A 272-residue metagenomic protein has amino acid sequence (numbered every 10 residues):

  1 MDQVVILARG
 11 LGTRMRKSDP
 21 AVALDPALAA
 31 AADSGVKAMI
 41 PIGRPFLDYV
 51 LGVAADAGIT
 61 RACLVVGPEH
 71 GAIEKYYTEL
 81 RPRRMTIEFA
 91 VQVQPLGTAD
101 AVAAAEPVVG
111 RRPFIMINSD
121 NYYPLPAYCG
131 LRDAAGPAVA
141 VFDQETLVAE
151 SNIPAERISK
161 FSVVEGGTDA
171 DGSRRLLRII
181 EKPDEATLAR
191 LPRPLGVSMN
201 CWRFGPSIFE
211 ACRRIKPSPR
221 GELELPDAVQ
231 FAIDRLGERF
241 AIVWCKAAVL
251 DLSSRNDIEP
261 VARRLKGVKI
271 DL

Functional and structural regions predicted by a protein language model:
M1-I73: N-terminal glycine-rich phosphate-binding loop and ensuing alpha1 helix
V4, L177-A186, R190-L272: Conserved alpha/beta core of the MobA/IspD/sugar-nucleotide pyrophosphorylase nucleotidyltransferase superfamily
R44, V91-L96: Short, acidic/glycine-rich phosphate-metal binding loop used to engage nucleotide
P68-T86: Acidic donor-binding segment of Leloir-type glycosyltransferases
G97-A104: Glycine-rich, basic loop-to-helix element that forms the pyrophosphate-binding segment of sugar-nucleotide handling
F114: Short aromatic/hydrophobic "clamp" motif used to bind/position activated sugar donors
I117-S119: Active-site acidic Asp-centered loop
P124-P206, E210, I215: Conserved core of the sugar-phosphate nucleotidyltransferase
